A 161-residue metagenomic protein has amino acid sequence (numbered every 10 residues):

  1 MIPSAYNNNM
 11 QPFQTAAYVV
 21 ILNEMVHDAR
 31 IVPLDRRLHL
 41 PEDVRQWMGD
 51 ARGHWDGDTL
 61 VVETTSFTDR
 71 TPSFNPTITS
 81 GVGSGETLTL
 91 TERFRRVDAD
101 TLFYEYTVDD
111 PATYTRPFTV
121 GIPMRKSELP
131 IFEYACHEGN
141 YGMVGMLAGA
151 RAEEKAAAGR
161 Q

Functional and structural regions predicted by a protein language model:
M1-Q161: PEST-like low-complexity, intrinsically disordered acidic/proline/serine-rich tracts that flank trafficking/processing
